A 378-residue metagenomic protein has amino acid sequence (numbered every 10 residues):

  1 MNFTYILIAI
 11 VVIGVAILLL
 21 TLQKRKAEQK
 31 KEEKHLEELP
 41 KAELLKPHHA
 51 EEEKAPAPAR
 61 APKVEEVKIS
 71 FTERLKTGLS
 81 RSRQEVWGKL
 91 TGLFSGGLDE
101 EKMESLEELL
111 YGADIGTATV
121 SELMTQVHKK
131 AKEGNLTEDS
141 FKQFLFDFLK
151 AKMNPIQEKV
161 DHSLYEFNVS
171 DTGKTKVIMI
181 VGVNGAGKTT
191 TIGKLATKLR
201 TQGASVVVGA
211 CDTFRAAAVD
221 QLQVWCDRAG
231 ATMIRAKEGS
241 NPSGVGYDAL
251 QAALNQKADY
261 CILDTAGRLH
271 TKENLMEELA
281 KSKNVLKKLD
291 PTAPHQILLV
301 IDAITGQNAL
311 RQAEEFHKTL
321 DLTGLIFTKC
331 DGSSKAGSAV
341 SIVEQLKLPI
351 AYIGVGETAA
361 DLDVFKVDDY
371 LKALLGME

Functional and structural regions predicted by a protein language model:
M1-K152, I156, D161-Y165, G173-K174 (+1 more regions): Non-catalytic terminal/linker segments enriched in charged/polar, low-complexity residues
A118-S121, F146, K150-E378: P-loop/Walker A NTP-binding module and the surrounding RecA-like catalytic core of P-loop NTPases
